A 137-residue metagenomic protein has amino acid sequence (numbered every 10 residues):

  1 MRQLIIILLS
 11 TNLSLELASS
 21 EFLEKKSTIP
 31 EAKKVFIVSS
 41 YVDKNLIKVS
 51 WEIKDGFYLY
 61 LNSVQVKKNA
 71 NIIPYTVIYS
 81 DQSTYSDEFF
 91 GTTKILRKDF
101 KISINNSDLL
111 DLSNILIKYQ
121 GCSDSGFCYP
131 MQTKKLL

Functional and structural regions predicted by a protein language model:
R2-L4, L13-L137: Extracellular/lumen-exposed scaffold segments
I6-L8: Sec-dependent N-terminal signal peptides
